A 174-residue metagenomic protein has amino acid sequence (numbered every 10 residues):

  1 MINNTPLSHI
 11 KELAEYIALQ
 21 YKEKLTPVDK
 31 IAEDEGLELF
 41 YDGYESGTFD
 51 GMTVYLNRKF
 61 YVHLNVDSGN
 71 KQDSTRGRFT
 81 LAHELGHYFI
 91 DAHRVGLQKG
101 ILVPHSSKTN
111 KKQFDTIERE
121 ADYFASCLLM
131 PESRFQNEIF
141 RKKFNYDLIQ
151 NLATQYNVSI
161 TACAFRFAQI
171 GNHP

Functional and structural regions predicted by a protein language model:
M1-P174: Active-site hotspot residues in diverse enzymes, especially metal/ion-binding acidic/histidine motifs
